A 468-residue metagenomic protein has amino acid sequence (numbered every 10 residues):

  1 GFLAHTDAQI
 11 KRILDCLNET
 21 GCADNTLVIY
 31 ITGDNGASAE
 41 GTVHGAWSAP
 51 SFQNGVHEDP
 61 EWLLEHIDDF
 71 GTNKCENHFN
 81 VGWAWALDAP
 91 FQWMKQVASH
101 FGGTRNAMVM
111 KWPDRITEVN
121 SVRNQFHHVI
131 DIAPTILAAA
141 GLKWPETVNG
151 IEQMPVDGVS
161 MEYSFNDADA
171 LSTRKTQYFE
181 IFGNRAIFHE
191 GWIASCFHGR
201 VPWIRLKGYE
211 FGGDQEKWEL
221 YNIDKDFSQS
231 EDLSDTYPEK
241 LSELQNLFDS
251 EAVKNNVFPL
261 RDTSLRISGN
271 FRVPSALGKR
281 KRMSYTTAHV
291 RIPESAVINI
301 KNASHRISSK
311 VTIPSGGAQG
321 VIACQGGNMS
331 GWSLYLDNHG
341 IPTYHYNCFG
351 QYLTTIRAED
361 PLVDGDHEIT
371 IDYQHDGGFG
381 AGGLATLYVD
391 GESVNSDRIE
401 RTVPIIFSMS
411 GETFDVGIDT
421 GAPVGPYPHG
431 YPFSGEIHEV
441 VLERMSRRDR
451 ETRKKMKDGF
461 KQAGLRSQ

Functional and structural regions predicted by a protein language model:
G1, W93-V97, I116-H127, W144-E152 (+6 more regions): Active-site rim elements
H5-V43, D69, W85, P90 (+1 more regions): Metal-dependent active-site segment of extracytoplasmic phospho-/sulfohydrolases and closely related
L14, N25-L27, S38-Q53, V119-N120 (+9 more regions): Short, solvent-exposed loop/turn and secondary-structure capping segments
D15, P50, N54-A170, E216 (+3 more regions): Substrate-binding rim/cap in mid-to-C-terminal beta-strand-loop elements of soluble/periplasmic
C22-V28, S172-R174, H189-W192, K240: Loop/turn elements at helix/coil->beta-strand transitions in domains of secreted/extracellular proteins
N35-T42, D167-R174, S393-D397: Secretory-pathway/luminal and periplasmic proteins that interact with or process carbohydrate-rich
A86-N106, F179-S234, K240, S333 (+1 more regions): C-terminal, low-complexity/hydrophilic appendages and adjacent surface loops of extracellular/periplasmic anionic
P259-Q468: Extracellular glycan-associated modules
